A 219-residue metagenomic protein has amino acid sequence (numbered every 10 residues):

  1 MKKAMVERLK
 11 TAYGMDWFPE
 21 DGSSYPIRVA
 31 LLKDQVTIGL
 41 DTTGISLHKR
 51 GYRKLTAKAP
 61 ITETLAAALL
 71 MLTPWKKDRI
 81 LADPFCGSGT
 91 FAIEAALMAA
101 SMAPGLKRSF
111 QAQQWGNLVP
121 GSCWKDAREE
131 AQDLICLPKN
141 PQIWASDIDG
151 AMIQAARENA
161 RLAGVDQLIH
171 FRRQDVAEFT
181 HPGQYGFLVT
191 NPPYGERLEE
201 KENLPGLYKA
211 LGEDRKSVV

Functional and structural regions predicted by a protein language model:
M1-T64, L70: Non-catalytic, mostly N-terminal accessory regions of nucleic-acid modification and defense proteins
V29, N191, L211: Residue-level signal for inorganic ion chemistry
S46, P193-R197: A short, flexible beta-alpha/helix-coil linker loop
I61-T180, R197, N203: Conserved S-adenosyl-L-methionine
Y185-N191: Short SAM/SAH-binding signature in class I
E199-R215: Glycine-rich S-adenosyl-L-methionine
V218-V219: Conserved small/polar residues in nucleotide/adenosyl-binding loops
